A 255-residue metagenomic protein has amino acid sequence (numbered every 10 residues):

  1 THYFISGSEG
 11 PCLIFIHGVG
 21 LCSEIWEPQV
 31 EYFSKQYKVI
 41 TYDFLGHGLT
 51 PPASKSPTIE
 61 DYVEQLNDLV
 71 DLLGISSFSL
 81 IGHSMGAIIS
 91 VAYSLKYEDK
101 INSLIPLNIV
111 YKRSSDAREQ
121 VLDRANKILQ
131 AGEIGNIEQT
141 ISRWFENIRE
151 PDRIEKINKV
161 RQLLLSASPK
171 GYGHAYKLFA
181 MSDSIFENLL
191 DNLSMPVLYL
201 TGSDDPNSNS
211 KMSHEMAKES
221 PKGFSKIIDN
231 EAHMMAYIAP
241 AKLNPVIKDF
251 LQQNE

Functional and structural regions predicted by a protein language model:
F4-P52: Conserved HGGG/HGGXW glycine-rich cap/lid loop of the alpha/beta-hydrolase fold
E27-E31, I40-G82, K96, K242-P245: Active-site loop/oxyanion-hole signature of alpha/beta-hydrolase fold enzymes
V91-K96, I101-G135: Flexible "cap/lid" loop of the alpha/beta hydrolase fold
K112-E119, A131-D191: Conserved alpha/beta-hydrolase catalytic His-Asp/Glu region
L193, Y199-T201: Short beta-strand/loop motif that positions the catalytic acidic residue of the alpha/beta-hydrolase fold
S203-S208: Acidic catalytic loop of the alpha/beta-hydrolase fold
S210, H214-M234: Catalytic histidine neighborhood in serine/cysteine hydrolases with alpha/beta-hydrolase-type architecture
E231-P240, N244: Catalytic histidine-centered segment of alpha/beta-hydrolase-like enzymes
